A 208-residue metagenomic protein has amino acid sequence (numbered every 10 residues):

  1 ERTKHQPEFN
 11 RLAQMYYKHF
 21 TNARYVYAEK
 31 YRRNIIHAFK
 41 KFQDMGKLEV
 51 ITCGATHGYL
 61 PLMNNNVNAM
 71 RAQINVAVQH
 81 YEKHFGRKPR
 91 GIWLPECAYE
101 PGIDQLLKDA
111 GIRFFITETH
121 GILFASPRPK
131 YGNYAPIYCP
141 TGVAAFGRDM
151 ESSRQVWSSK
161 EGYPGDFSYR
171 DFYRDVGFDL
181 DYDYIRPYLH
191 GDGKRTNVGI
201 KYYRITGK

Functional and structural regions predicted by a protein language model:
E1-N64, A69, S126-K208: Active-site cores of enzymes that catalyze phosphoryl transfer or operate on phosphate-rich substrates
I36-K40, I74-V78, D104: Generic structural signal for well-ordered alpha-helices, preferentially at hydrophobic/aromatic core positions
K47-I51, K88-G91, D104-L107, G111-E118 (+2 more regions): Beta-sheet entry/capping signal
G54-T56, G91-E100, H120: Short, solvent-exposed turn/loop segments enriched in Gly/Ser/Thr/Pro and often Arg
Y59, I112-A125: His/Asp/Glu-enriched short active-site or ligand-binding loop at hydrolase and phosphoryl-transfer sites
V67-L94, K208: CE4/NodB-like, metal-dependent polysaccharide N-deacetylase domain that modifies extracellular/periplasmic N-acetylated
N75-Q79, I116-T119, C139-T141, Y169-Y173: Glycine-rich loops and low-complexity Gly/Arg-rich segments that provide flexible linkers or classic glycine-based
K83, C97-R113, R128-Y131, G142: Hydrophobic, small-residue-rich alpha-helical packing segments that form membrane-like cores
